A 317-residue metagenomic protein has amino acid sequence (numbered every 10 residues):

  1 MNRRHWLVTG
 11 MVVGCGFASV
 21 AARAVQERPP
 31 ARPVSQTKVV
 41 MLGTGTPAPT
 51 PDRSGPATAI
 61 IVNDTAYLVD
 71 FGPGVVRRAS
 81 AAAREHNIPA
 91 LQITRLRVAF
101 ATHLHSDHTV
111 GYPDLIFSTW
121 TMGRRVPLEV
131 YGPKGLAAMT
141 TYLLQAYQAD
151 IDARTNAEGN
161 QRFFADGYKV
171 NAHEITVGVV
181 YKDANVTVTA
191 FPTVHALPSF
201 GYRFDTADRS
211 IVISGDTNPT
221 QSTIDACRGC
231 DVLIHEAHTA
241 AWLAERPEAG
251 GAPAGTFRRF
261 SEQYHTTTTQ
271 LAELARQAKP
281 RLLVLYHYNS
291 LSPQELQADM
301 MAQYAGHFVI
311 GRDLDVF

Functional and structural regions predicted by a protein language model:
R3, L7-V8, V13-G16, R23-I213 (+2 more regions): Binuclear metal-dependent hydrolase catalytic cores
D208-S210, N218-D315: Cap/insert and terminal regions of metallo-dependent hydrolase folds
